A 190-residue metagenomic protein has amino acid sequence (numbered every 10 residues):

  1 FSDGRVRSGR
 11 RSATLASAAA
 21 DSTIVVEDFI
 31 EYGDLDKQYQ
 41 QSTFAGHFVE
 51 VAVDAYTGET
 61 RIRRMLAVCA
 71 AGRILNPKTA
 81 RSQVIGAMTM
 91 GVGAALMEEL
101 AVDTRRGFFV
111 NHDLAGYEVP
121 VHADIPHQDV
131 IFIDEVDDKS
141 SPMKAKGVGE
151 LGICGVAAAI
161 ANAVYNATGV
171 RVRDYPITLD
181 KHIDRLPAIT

Functional and structural regions predicted by a protein language model:
F1-T190: C-terminal catalytic domains of large/alpha subunits in multi-subunit enzymes
